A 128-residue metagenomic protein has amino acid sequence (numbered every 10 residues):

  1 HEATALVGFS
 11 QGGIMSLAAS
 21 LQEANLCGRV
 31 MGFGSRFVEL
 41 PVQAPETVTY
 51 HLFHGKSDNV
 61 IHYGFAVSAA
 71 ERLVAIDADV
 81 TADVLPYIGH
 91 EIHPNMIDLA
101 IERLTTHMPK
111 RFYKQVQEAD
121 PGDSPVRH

Functional and structural regions predicted by a protein language model:
H1-E2, F112: Short helix-terminating capping/connector loops at secondary-structure junctions
E2, P45-Y50, I76-D79: Short, proline-enriched alpha-helix->beta-strand connector loops that line the catalytic pocket of alpha/beta-hydrolase
A3-T47: Primarily recognizes the serine-hydrolase "nucleophile elbow" in alpha/beta-hydrolase and SGNH/GDSL folds
M15, D58, P94: Alpha-helical and His/Cys-centered functional microenvironments
F33, G55, L85: Active-site-proximal beta-strand/loop segments in catalytic clefts of secreted hydrolases
F37-V42, V60, I92-H93: A short beta-to-alpha transition loop/helix N-cap that caps and shapes the active-site region
H51-H54, D58: Short beta-strand/loop motif that positions the catalytic acidic residue of the alpha/beta-hydrolase fold
G64-H128: C-terminal catalytic histidine-bearing segment of alpha/beta-hydrolase fold enzymes
